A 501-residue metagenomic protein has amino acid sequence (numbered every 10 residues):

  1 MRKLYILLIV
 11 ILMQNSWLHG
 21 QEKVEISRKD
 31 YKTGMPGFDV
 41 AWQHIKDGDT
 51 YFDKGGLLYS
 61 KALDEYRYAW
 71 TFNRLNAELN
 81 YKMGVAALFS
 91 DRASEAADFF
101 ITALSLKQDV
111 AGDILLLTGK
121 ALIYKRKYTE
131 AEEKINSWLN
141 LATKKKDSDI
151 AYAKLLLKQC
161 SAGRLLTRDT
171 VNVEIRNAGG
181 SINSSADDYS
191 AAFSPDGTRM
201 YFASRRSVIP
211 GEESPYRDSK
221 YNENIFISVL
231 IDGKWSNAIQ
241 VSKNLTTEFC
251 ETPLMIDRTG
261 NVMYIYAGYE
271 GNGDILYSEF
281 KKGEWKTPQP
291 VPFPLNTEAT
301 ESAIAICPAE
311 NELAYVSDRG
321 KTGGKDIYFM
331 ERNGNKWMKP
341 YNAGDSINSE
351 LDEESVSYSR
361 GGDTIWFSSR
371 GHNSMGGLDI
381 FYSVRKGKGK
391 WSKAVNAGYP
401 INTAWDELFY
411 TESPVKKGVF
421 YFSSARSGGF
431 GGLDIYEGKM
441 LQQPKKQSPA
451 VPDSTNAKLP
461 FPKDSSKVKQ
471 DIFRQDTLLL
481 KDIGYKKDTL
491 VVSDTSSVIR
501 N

Functional and structural regions predicted by a protein language model:
M1-E25: Bacterial Sec-dependent N-terminal signal peptides
K23-Q43, K82, F89, A93 (+6 more regions): Short, conserved micro-motifs composed of acidic
G34-L75: Alpha-helical segment of the N-proximal tetratricopeptide repeat
F52-K54, L88, I123: Position-specific recognition of the canonical hydrophobic site in helix A of tetratricopeptide repeat
Y68-A69, T102-L104, W138: Canonical positions in the second alpha-helix
F72, L106-K107, L141: Structural marker of alpha-solenoid helical repeat scaffolds
